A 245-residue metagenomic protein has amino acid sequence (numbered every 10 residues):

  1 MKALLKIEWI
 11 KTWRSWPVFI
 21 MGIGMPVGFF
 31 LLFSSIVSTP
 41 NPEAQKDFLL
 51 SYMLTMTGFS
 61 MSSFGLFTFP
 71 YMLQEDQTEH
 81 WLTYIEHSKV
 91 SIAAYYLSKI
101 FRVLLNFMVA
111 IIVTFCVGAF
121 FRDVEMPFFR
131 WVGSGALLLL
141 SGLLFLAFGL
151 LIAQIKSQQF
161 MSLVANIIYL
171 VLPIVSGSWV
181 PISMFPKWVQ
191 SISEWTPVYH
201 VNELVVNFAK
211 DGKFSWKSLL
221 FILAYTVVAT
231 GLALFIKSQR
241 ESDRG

Functional and structural regions predicted by a protein language model:
M1-M25, H80, S242-R244: Aromatic- and glycine-rich beta-strand/loop motifs that create alpha-glucan
K2-L4, V180-L219: Short hydrophobic, aromatic-rich alpha-helical segments embedded in or entering the lipid bilayer of multi-pass
L32-F33, S51-Y71: Long, hydrophobic alpha-helical segments
L32-V37, I155-W195: Transmembrane helix segments
F33-N41, G118-M126, A153-S157, V180-F185 (+2 more regions): Short helix-capping/hinge motifs at transmembrane helix termini and TM-loop junctions
F33-S34, E203-G245: Alpha-helical transmembrane segments of multi-pass membrane transporters/translocases
L66-S88: Transmembrane helix boundary and interhelical loop/hinge segments in multi-pass membrane proteins
I92, I100-L163, S215-L219, L223 (+1 more regions): Alpha-helical transmembrane segments and their short interhelical loops
